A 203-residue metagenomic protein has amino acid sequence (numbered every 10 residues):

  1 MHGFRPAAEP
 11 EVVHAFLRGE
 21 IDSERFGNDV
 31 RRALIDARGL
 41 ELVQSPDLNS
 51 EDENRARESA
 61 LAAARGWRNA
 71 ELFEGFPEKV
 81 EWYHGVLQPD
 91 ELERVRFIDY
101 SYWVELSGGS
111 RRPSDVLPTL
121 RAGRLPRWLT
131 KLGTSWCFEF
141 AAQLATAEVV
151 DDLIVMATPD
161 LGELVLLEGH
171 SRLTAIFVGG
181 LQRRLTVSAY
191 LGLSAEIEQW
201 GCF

Functional and structural regions predicted by a protein language model:
M1, I154-E163, L191-E196: Short, flexible beta-strand-to-coil junctions
M1-D47: Intrinsically disordered, low-structural-confidence terminal and linker regions
I21, R31, Q88, Y102-E105 (+1 more regions): Short linear sequence elements within intrinsically disordered, low-complexity coil regions
D36, L40-P46, D52-Q88, E93-L167: Short alpha-helix boundary/capping and kink motifs at helix termini
E163-V178: A sequence-level detector for short glycine-anchored, His/Arg-bearing signature motifs that mark catalytic or binding
G179-R183: Active-site catalytic pocket residues across diverse enzymes, especially alpha/beta-hydrolases
A195-F203: Amphipathic, charge-rich alpha-helical segments that serve as recognition/docking helices
